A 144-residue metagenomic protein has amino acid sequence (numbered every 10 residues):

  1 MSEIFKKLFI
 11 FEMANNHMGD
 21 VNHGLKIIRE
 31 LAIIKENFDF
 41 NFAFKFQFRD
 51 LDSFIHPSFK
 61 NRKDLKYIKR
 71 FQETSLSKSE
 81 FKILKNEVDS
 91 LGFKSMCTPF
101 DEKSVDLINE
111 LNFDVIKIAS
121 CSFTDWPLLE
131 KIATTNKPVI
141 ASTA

Functional and structural regions predicted by a protein language model:
M1-A144: Catalytic cores and adjacent flexible loops of soluble metabolic enzymes that perform enolate/carbanion chemistry on
